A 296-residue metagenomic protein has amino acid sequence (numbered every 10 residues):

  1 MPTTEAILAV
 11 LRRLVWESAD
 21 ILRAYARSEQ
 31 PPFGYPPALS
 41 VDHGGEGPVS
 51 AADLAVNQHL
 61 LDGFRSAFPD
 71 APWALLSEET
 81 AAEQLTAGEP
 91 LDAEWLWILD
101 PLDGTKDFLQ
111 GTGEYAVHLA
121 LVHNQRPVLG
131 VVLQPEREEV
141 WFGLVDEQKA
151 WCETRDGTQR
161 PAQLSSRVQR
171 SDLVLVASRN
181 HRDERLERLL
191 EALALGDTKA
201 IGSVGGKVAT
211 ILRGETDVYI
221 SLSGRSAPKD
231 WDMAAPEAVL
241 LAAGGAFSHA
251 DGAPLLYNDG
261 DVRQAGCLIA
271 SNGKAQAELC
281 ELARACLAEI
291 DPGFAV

Functional and structural regions predicted by a protein language model:
M1-L102, R188, A275, A288-V296: N-terminal subdomain of lithium-sensitive/metallo-dependent phosphomonoesterases centered on the IMPase/IPPase/PAP
L22, D53, F64, T105 (+6 more regions): Residue-level signal for inorganic ion chemistry
Q30-V41, K149-A150, A194-I201: Short secondary-structure junctions
D53, E78, D100-D103, D107 (+3 more regions): Acidic active-site catalytic centers that drive phospho-/nucleotidyl reactions and related ester hydrolyses
W73, E94-L96, V128, L173 (+1 more regions): Conserved acidic residues
A87-R155: DPxDG-like acidic metal-binding loop motif
K149-C152, G157-Q159, K274-C280: Short helix-loop capping/hinge motifs at secondary-structure junctions, enriched in acidic/polar residues
Q163-V296: An extended, acidic
